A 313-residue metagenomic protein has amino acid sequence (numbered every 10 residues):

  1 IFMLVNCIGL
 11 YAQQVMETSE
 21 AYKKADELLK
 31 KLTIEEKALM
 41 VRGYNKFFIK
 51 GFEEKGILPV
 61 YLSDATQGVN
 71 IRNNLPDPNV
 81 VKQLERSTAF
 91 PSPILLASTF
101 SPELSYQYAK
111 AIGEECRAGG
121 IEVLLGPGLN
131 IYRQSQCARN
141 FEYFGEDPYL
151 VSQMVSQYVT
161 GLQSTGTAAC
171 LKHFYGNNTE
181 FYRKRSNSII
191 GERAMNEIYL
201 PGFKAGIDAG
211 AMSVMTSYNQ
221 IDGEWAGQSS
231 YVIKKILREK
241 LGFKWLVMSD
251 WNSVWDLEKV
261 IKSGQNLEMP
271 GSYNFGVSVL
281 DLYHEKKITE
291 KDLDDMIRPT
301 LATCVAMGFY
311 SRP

Functional and structural regions predicted by a protein language model:
I1-E17: Bacterial Sec-dependent N-terminal signal peptides
A12-P313: Glycoside hydrolase catalytic-domain context in secreted enzymes
